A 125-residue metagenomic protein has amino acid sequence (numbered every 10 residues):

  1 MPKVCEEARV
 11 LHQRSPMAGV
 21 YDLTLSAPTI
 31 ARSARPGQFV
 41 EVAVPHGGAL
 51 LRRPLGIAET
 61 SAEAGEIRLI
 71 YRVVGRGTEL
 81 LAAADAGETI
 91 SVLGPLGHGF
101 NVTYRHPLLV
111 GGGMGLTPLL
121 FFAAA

Functional and structural regions predicted by a protein language model:
M1-A86: Ferredoxin-reductase
R76-A125: FNR/FR-type flavoprotein reductase catalytic core
